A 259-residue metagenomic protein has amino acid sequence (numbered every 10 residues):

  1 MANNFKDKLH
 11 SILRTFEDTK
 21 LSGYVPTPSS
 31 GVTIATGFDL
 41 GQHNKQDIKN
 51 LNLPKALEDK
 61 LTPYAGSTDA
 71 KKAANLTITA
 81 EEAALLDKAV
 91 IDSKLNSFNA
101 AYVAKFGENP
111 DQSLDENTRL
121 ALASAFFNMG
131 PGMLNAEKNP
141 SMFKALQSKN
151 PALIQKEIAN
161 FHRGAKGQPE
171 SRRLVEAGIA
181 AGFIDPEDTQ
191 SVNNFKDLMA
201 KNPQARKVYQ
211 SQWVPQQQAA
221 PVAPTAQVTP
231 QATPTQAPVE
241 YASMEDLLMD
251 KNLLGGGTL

Functional and structural regions predicted by a protein language model:
M1-A2, D197-L259: G/A/S/T/P/Q/N-biased, glycine-rich low-complexity segments that form flexible N-terminal tails, linkers, or propeptides
M1-R119, Q147-Q217: Acidic, aromatic-lined catalytic clefts of primarily extracellular/periplasmic carbohydrate-active enzymes that remodel
F5, L53, K138, Q236-E240: Non-membrane alpha-helical secondary structure
S97-F98, Y102, P131-E137: Short acidic alpha-helix initiation/capping motifs at coil-to-helix transition points, especially at protein N-termini
N109-A136: Charged, low-complexity intrinsically disordered segments
E137-K144: Short, surface-exposed beta-strand/strand-loop-strand elements in extracellular ectodomains
